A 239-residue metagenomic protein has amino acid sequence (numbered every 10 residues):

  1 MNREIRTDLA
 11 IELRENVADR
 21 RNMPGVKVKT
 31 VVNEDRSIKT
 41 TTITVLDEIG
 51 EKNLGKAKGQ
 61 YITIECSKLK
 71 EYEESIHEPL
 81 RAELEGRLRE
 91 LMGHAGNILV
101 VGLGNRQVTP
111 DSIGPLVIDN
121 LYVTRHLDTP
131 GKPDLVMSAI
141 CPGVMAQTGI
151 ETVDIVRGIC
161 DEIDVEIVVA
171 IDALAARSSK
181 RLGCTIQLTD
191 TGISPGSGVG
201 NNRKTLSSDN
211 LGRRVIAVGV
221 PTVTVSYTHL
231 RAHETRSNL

Functional and structural regions predicted by a protein language model:
M1-K58: N-terminal amphipathic/basic leader segments beginning at the initiator methionine
I49-G93: An N-terminal, well-structured beta->alpha segment
E65-S67, N97-V108, A139-G143: Short glycine-rich or small-residue beta-strand-to-loop segments that form or flank ligand, phosphate, metal/Fe-S
L103-I113, A146, A173-R177: Gly/Ser/Thr-rich loops at beta-strand to alpha-helix junctions that form or flank small-molecule/cofactor-binding
N105-P133, A139: Glycine-rich phosphate/diphosphate-binding loop of Rossmann-like nucleotide-binding domains
V136-I159: A structural-propensity feature for long, helix-poor, extended segments
V153-K204: Glycine-rich phosphate-binding loop
T228-T235: Conserved small/polar residues in nucleotide/adenosyl-binding loops
